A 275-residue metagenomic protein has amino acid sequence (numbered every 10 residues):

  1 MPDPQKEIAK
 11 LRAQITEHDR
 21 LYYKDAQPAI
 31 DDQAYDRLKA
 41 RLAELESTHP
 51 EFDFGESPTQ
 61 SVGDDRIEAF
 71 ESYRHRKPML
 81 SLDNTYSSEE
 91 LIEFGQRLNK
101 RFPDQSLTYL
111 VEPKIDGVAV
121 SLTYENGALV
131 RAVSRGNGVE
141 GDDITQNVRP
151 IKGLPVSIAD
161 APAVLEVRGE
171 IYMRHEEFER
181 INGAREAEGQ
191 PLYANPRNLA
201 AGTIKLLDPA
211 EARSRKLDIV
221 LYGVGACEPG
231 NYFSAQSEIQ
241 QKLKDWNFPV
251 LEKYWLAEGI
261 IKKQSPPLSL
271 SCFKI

Functional and structural regions predicted by a protein language model:
M1-I275: RNA/tRNA-interacting regions in translation and RNA-turnover enzymes
